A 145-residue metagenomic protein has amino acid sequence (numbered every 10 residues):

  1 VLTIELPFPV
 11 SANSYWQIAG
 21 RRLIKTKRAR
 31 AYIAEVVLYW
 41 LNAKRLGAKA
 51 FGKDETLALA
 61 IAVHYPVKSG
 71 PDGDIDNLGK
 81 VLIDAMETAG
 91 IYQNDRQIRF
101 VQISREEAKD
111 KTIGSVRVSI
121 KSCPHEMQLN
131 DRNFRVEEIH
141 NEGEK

Functional and structural regions predicted by a protein language model:
V1-K145: Acidic, proline/glycine-enriched N-terminal capping motif
